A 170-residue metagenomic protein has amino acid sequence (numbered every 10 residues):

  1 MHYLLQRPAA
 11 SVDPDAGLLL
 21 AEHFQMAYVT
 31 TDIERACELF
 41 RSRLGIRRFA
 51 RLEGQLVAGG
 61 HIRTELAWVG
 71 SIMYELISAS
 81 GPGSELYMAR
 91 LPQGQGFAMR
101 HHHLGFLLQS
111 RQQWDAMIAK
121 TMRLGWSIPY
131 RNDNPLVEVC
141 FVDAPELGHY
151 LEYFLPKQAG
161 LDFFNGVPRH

Functional and structural regions predicted by a protein language model:
M1-A16, E65-W68, Y74-E75, I118-H170: Vicinal oxygen chelate
H2-C37, M99-F106, N165-H170: N-terminal beta-strand motif that seeds the catalytic metal site of vicinal oxygen chelate
Y3-L5, V12-D13, E22-Y28, R43-V69: N-terminal strand-loop-strand beta-hairpin
V12-D13, R48-H61, G83-G94, N134-V137 (+1 more regions): A cross-kingdom feature marking solvent-exposed beta-strand/loop segments within repeated, beta-rich binding/scaffold
H23-T31, E65-G70, L91-Q113, V142-D143: Vicinal oxygen chelate
D32-R48, A116-L124: Amphipathic alpha-helical segments
P82-S84, G94, G105, Q109-Q113 (+2 more regions): Hydrophobic, ordered structural segments
